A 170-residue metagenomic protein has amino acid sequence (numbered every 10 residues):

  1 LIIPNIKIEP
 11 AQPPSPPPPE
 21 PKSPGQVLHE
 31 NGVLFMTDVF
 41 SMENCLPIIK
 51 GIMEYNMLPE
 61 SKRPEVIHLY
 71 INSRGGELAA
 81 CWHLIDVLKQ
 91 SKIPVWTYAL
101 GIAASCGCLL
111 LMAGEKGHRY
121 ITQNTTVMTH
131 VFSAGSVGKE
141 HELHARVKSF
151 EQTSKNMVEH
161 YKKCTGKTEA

Functional and structural regions predicted by a protein language model:
L1-A170: Terminal-region recognition feature
